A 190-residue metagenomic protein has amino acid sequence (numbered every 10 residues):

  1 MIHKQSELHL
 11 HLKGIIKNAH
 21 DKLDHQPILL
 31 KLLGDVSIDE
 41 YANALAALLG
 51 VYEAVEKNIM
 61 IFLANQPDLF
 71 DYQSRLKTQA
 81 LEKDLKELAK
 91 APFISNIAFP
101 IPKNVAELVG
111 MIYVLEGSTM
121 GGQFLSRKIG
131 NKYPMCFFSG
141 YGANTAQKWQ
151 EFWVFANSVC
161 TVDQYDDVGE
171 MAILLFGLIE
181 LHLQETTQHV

Functional and structural regions predicted by a protein language model:
M1-V190: Metal- and O2-centered redox machinery and metal/ROS homeostasis
